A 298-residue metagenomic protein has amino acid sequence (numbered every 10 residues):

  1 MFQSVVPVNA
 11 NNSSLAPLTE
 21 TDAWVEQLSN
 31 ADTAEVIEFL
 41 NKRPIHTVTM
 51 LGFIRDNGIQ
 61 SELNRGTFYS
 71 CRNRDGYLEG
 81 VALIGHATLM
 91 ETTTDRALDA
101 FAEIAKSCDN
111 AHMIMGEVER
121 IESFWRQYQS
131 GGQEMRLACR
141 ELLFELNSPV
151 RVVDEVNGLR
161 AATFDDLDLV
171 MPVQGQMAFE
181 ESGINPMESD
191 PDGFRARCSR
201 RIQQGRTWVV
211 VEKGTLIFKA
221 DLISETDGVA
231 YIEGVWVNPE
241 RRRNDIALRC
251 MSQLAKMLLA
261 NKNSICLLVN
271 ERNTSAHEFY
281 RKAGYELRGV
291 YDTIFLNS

Functional and structural regions predicted by a protein language model:
M1-S14, N73-Y77, L83-N157, I294: Acyl-donor-binding surface of acyltransferase catalytic domains
Q3-M50, P149-M187: Short amphipathic alpha-helix that is part of the acyltransferase structural core
A23-L28, E38-T47, L51-M113, F218-A230: Conserved donor-binding loop and adjoining core beta-sheet/short helix segment in diverse acyl/aminoacyl transferases
R55-G58, I84-G85, P186-P191, R195-V235: A conserved beta-strand-loop-helix scaffold within acyl/acetyltransferase catalytic domains
D95-I104, G234-P239, R243-L259, H277-E278 (+1 more regions): Conserved acetyl-CoA-binding loop-helix of GNAT-fold acetyltransferases
M115-I121, P239, L267-E278, T293-S298: Conserved beta-strand-loop-alpha-helix junction that forms the acyl-donor binding cleft
E119-L137, L248, R272-G289: Conserved active-site alpha-helix within GNAT-family acetyltransferase domains
V209-V211, I223, N244-M257, L268-N270 (+1 more regions): Recognition helices and adjacent regulatory flanks at domain boundaries
